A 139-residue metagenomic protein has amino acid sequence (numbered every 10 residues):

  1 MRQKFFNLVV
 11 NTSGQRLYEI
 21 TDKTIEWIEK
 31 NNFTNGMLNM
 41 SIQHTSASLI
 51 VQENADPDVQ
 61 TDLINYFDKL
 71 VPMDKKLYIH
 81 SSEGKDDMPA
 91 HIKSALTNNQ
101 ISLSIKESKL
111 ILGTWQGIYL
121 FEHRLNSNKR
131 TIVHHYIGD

Functional and structural regions predicted by a protein language model:
M1-D139: Active-site histidine-anchored catalytic micro-motif
